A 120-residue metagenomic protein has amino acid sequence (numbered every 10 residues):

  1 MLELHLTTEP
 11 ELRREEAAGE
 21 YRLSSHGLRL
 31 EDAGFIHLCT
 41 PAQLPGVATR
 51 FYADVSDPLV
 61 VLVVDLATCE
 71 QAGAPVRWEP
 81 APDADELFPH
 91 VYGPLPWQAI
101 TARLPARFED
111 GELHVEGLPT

Functional and structural regions predicted by a protein language model:
M1-T120: Conserved, structured core segments of small domains
